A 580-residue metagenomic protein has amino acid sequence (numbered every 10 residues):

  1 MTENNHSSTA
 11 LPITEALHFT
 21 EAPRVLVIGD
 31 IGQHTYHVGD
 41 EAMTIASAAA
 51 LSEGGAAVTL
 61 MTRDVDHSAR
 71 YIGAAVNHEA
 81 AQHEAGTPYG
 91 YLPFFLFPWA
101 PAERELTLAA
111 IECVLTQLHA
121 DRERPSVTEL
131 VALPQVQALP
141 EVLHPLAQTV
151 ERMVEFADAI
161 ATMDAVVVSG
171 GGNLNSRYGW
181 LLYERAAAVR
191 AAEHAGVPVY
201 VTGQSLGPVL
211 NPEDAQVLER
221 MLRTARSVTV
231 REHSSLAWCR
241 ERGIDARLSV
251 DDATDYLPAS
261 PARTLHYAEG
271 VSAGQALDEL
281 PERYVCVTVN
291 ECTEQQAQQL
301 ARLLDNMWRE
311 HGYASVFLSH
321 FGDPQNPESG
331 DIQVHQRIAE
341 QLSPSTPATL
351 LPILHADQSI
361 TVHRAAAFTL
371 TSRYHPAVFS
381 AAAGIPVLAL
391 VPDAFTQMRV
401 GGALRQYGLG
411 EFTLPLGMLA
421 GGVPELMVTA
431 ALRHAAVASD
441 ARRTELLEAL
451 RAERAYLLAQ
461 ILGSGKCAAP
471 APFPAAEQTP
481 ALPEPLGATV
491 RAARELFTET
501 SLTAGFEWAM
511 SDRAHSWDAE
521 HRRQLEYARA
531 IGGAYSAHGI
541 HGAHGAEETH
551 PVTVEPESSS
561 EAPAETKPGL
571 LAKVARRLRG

Functional and structural regions predicted by a protein language model:
T2-P551, L571-L578: Active-site anion-handling motifs in enzyme catalytic cores
E548-T566: Acidic, proline-/serine-/threonine-rich low-complexity intrinsically disordered repeat tracts
